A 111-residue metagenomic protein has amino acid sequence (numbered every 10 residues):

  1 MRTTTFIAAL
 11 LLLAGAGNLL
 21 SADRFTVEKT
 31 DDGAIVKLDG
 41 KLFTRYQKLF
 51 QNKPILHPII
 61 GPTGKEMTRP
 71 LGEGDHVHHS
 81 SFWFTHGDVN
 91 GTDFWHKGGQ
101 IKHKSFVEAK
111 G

Functional and structural regions predicted by a protein language model:
M1-T5: Positively charged n-region of N-terminal signal peptides that target proteins for export
I7, H76-G111: Extended, loop-rich substrate-binding clefts of extracytoplasmic carbohydrate-active enzymes
I7-N18: Bacterial N-terminal signal peptides
A14-A16, D32, K97-G98, K110: Feature targets compositionally biased, intrinsically disordered low-complexity regions with long contiguous runs
A22-S81: Beta-strand-rich N-terminal accessory domains
